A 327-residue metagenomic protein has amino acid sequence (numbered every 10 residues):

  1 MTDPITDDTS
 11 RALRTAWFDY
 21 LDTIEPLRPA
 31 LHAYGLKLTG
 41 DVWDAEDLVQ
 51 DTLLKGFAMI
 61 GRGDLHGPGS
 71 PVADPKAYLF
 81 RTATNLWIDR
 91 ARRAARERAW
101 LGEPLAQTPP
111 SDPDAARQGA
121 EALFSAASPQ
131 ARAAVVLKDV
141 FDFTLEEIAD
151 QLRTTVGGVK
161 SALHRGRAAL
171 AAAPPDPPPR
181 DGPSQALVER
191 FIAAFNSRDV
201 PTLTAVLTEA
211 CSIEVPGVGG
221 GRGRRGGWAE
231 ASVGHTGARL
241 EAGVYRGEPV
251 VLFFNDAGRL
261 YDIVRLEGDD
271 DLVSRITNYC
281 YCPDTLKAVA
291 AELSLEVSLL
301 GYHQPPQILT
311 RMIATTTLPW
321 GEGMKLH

Functional and structural regions predicted by a protein language model:
T2-A33, W43: A short, charge-rich alpha-helical start-of-domain segment used by transcription regulators
L13, Q50-D74, R93-A95, A173-P174: Sigma70-family region 2
L31, G35, A45-G56, L79 (+2 more regions): Short, small-hydrophobic-rich alpha-helical interface motif
F80-G102: Arg/Lys-rich amphipathic alpha helix in sigma70-family domain 2
E97-R117: Internal acidic/polar
A127-T144: Short amphipathic alpha helix immediately N-terminal
D150, V156-V244, P249-F253: Solvent-exposed, charged amphipathic helical/linker segments at domain boundaries
W228-L309: Low-complexity, glycine/alanine/valine/leucine- and proline-rich hydrophobic stretches
